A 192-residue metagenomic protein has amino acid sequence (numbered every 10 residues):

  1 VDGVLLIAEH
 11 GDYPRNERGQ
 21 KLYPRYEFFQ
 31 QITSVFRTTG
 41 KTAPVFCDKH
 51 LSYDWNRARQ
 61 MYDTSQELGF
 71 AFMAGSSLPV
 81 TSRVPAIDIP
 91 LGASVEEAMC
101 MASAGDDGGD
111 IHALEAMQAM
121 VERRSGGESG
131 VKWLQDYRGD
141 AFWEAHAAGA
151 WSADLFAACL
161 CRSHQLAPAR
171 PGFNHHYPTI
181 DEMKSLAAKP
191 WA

Functional and structural regions predicted by a protein language model:
V1-P44, R57-Q60, Q66-L68, E122-W133 (+1 more regions): N-terminal glycine-/serine-/threonine-rich beta1-alpha1-beta2 phosphate-ribose binding loop of Rossmann-like
T39-V121: A contiguous active-site-proximal alpha/beta segment in oxidoreductase catalytic domains
